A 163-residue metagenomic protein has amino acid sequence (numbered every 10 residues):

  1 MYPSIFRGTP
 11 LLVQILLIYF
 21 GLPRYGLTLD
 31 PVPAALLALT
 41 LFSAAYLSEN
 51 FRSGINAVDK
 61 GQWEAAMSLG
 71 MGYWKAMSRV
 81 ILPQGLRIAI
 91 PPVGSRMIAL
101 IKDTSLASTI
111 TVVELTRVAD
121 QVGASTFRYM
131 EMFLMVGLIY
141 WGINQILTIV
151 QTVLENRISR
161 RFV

Functional and structural regions predicted by a protein language model:
M1-V163: Transmembrane alpha-helices and adjacent helix-loop boundaries
